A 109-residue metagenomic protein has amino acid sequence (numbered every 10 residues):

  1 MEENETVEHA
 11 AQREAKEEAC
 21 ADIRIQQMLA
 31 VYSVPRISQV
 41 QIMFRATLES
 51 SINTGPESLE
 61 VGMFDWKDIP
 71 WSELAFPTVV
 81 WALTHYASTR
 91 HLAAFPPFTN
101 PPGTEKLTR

Functional and structural regions predicted by a protein language model:
M1-R24, M28-P96, L107-R109: Unchanged
P102-E105: N-terminal topogenic membrane-targeting module
